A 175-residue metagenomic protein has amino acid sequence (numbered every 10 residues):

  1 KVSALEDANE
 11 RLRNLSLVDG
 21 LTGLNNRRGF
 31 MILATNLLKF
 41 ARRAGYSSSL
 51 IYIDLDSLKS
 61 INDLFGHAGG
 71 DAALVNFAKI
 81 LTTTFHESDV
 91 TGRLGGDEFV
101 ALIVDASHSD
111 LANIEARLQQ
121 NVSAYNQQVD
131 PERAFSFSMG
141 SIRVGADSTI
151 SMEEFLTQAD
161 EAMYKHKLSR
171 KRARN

Functional and structural regions predicted by a protein language model:
V2-L5, L12: Heptad-repeat alpha-helical coiled-coil signal-transmission segments
E10-I32, A41, I53-G66, V75: Conserved nucleotide-binding and Mg2+-coordinating catalytic segments in signaling enzymes
F30, A34, I51, A73-L74 (+3 more regions): Heptad-repeat coiled-coil signal-transmission/dimerization helices
D54, L58, F77, T91 (+2 more regions): Hydrophobic framework residues that shape the active-site pocket of cyclic nucleotide turnover catalytic cores
D63, L102-S107, S123, V144-G145: Residue-level recognition of strand-loop junctions within catalytic nucleotide-signaling folds
A78-K79, D110-Q128, D160: Alpha-helical scaffold within the catalytic cores of cyclic-nucleotide enzymes
V90-R93, R133: A short pre-motif secondary-structure segment
S109-N113, A134, V144-N175: Catalytic cores and conserved motifs of cyclic dinucleotide signaling enzymes
